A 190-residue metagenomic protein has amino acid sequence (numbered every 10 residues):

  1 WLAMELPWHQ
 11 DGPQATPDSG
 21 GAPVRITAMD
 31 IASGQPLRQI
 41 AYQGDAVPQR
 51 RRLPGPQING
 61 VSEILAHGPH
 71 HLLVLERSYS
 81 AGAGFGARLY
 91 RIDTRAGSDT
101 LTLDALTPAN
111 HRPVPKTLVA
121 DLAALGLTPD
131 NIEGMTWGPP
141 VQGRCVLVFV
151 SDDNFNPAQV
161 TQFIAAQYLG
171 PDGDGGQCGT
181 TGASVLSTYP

Functional and structural regions predicted by a protein language model:
W1-P190: Sequence/structural signature of beta-propeller domains
